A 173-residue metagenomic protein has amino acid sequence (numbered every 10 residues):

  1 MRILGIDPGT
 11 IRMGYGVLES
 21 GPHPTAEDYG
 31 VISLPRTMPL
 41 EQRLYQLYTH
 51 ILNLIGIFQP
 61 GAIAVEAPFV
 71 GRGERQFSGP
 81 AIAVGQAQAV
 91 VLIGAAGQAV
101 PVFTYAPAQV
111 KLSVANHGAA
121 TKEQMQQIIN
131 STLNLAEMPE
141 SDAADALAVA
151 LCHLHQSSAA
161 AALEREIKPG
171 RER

Functional and structural regions predicted by a protein language model:
M1-R173: Phosphate- and other anionic-substrate recognition elements at nucleic-acid/protein interfaces
